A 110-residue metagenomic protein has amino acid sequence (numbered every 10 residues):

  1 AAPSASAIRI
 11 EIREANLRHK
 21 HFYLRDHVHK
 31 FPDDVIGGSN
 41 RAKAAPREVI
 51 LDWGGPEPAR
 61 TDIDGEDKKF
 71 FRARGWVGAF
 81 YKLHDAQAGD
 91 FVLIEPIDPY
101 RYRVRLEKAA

Functional and structural regions predicted by a protein language model:
A1-A110: Acidic, low-complexity intrinsically disordered regions
